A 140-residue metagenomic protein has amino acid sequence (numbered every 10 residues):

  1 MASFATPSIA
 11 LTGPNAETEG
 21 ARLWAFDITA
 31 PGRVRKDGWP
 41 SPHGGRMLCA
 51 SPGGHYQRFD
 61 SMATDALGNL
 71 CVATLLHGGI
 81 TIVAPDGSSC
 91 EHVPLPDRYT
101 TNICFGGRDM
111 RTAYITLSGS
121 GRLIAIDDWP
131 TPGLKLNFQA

Functional and structural regions predicted by a protein language model:
M1-N15, H43-L70, D97-T112, S120: Beta-rich, blade/repeat-based domains predominating in secreted/periplasmic proteins but also intracellular
S8-I9, T29, L76, G119 (+1 more regions): Residue-level signature of beta-propeller blades and closely related beta-rich strand-turn architectures in secreted
A16, A25-P40, D127-K135: Short loop/turn segments immediately following beta-strands, especially the blade-tip and inter-blade linker loops
G20-L23, G32-R33, G78-I80, G121-L123: Structural signal for beta-propeller blades
D27-H55, I82-L95: Blade-edge beta-strand/turn elements of extracellular beta-propeller and related beta-sheet repeat scaffolds
V72-A73, I115: Conserved beta-strand element within WD40/beta-propeller blades
N102-A140: Blade-level signature of beta-propeller repeat domains, shared across WD40, Kelch, NHL, RCC1 and BNR/Asp-box propellers
